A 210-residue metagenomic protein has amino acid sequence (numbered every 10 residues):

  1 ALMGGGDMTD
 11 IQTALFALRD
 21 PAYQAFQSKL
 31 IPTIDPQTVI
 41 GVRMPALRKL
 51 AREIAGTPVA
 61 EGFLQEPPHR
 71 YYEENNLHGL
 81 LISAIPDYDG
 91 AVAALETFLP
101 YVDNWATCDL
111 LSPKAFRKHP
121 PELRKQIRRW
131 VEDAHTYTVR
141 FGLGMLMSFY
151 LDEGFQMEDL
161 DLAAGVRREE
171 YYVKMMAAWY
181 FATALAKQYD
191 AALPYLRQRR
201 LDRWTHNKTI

Functional and structural regions predicted by a protein language model:
G4-I210: Alpha-helical scaffold domains
